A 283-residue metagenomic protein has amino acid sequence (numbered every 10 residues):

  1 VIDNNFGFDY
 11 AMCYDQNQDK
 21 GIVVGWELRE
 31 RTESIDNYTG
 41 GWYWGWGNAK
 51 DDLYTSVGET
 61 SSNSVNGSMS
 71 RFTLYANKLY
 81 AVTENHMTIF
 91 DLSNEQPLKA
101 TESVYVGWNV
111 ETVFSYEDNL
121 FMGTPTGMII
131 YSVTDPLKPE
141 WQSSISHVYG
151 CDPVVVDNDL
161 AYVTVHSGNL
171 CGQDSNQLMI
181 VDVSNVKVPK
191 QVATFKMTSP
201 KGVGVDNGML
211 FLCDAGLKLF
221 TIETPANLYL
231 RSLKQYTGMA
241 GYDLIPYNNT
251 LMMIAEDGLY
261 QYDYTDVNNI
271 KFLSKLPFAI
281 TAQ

Functional and structural regions predicted by a protein language model:
V1-Q283: Feature marking well-ordered beta-strand scaffolds used for ligand recognition
